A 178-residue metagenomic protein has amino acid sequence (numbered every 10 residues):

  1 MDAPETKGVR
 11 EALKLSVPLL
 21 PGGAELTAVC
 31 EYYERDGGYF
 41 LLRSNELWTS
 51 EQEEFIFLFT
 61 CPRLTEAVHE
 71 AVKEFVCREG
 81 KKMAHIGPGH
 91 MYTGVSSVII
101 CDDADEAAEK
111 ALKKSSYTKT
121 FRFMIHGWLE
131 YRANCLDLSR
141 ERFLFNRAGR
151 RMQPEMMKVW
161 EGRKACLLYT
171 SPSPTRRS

Functional and structural regions predicted by a protein language model:
M1-C61: N-terminal, charge-rich interaction modules
E46-T49, A84-G89: Short, flexible, solvent-exposed loop/turn segments with mixed acidic/basic and small polar residues
Q52-F55, Y92-S96, Y131: Short, surface-exposed beta-edge/turn micro-motifs
E54-M83: A broadly used, surface-exposed interaction patch
E70-F75, E109-S116: "Short basic amphipathic alpha-helical interaction patches in structured regions
G87-L112: Nucleic-acid nuclease catalytic cores
K114-L168: Charged, structured surface patches that assemble and position nucleic-acid processing machinery
Y169-T175: Conserved small/polar residues in nucleotide/adenosyl-binding loops
